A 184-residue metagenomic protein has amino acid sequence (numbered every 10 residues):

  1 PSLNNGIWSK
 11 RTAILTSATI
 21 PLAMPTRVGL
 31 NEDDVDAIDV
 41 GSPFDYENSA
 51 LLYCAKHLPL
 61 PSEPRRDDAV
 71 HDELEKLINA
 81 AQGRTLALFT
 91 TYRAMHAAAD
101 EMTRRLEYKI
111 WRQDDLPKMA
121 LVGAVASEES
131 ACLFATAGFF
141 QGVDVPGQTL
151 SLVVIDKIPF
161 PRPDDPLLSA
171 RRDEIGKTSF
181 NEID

Functional and structural regions predicted by a protein language model:
P1-D184: ASCE RecA-like P-loop NTPase motor cores that couple ATP hydrolysis to mechanical translocation on nucleic acids
